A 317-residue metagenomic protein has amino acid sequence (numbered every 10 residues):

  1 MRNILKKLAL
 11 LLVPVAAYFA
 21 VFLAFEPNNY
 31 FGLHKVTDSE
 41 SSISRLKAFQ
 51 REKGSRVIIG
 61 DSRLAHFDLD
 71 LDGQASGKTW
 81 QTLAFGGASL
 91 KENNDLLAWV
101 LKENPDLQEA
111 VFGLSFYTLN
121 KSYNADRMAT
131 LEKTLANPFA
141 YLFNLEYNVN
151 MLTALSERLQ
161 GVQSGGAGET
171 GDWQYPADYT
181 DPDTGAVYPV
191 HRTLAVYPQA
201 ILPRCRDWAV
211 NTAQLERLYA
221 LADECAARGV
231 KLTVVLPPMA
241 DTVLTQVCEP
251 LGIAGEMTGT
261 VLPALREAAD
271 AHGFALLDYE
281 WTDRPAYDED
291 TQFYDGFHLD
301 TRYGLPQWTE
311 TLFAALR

Functional and structural regions predicted by a protein language model:
K6-P27: Hydrophobic membrane-insertion alpha-helices, especially the h-region of bacterial N-terminal signal peptides
F25-R45: Alpha-helical transmembrane signal-anchor/signal-peptide segments
S41-D68: Short extracytoplasmic
I59, R63-L145: Membrane-embedded segments
N94, N211-Y219, A254-L265, P306-T309: Well-ordered, non-membrane alpha-helical segments in soluble/globular domains
V100, Q292-R317: Histidine-centered active-site loop/cap adjacent to the catalytic His in serine esterases/O-acetyl transfer systems
L114, Y123-K231, P237: Secreted/periplasmic serine-hydrolase-like ester/acetyl group-modifying domain
T242-Y279: Substrate-gating cap/lid alpha-helix
